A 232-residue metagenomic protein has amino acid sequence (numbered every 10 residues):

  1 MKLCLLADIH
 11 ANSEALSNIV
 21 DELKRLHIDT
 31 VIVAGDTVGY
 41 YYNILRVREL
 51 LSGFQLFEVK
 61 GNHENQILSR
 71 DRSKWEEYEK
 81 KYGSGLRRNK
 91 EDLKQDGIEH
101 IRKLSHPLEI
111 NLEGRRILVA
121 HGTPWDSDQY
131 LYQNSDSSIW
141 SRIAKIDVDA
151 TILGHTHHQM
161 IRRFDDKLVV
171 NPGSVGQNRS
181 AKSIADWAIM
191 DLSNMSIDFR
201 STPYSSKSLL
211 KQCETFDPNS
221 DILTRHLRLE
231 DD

Functional and structural regions predicted by a protein language model:
M1-C4, E109-L118, F164-L168, M195: Beta-strand-turn-beta hairpins that frame and shape the catalytic cleft of phosphate-ester-processing enzymes
K2-Q95: Core catalytic region of metal-dependent phosphoesterases/phosphodiesterases, especially metallo-beta-lactamase-like
A7-I9, G35-T37, N62-N65, G122-T123 (+3 more regions): Active-site metal-binding loops of divalent metal-dependent hydrolases
L23-I28, L112-E113, K145-D147: Glycine-rich phosphate-binding loop signature in dinucleotide/nucleotide-binding domains
E77-K80, G114-I146, N178: Active-site-proximal segments of metal-dependent phosphoesterases and phosphodiesterases across multiple
K81-R116: Metallo-beta-lactamase
Q133-R162, K167-V170: Anionic-ligand binding region
R163-D232: Acidic, His/Gly-rich catalytic cores of divalent-metal-dependent hydrolytic chemistry
